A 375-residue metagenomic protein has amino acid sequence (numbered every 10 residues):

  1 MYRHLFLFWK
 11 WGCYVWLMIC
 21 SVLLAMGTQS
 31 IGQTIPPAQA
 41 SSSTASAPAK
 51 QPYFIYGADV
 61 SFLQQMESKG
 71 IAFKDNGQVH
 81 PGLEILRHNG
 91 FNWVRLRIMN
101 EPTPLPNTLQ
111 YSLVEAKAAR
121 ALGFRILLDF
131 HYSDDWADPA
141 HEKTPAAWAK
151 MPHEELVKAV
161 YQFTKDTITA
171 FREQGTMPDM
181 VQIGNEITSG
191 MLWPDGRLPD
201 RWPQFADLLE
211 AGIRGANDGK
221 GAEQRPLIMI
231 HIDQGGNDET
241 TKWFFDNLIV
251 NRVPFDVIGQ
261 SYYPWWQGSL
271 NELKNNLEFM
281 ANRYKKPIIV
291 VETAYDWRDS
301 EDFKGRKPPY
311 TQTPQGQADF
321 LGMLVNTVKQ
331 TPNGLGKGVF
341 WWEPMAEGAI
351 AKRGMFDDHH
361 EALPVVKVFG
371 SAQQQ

Functional and structural regions predicted by a protein language model:
G12-A25: Bacterial N-terminal signal peptides
P48-V79: Boundary/entry segment of secreted carbohydrate-active catalytic domains
Y56-A58, V94-L96, I126-L128, D179-I183 (+4 more regions): Hydrophobic faces of well-ordered beta-strands that scaffold small-molecule active sites in alpha/beta enzyme cores
S61-L63, M99, H131-S133, I183-T188 (+4 more regions): Active-site beta-loop-alpha junctions enriched in small/polar residues
H80-A137, R201-K220, Q224, L277 (+1 more regions): Aromatic-lined substrate-binding rim segments of carbohydrate-active enzymes
L109-Q110, P139-L248, V253, G268-L277 (+2 more regions): Active-site cleft segment of glycoside hydrolase catalytic domains centered on the general acid/base Glu
T240, I249-Q260, S269-L270, N276-E301: Aromatic-lined glycan-binding groove of carbohydrate-active enzymes
F279, T293, R298-M323, T327-Q375: Aromatic-rich peripheral "rim/lid" segments of glycoside hydrolase catalytic domains that contact and position glycan
